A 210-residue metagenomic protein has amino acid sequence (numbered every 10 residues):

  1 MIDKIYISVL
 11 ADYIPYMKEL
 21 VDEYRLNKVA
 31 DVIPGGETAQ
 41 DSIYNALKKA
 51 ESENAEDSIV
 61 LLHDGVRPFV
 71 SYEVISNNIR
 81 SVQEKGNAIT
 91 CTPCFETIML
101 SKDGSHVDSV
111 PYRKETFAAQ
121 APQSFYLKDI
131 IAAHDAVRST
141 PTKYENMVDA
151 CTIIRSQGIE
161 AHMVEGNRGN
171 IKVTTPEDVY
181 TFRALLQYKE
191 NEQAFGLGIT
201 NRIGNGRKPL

Functional and structural regions predicted by a protein language model:
M1-D57, T140-K143: Conserved N-terminal catalytic core of the sugar/cofactor nucleotidyltransferase
I7, L62, N87-T90: Structural beta-sheet core signal
M17-V21, N78, F182: Hydrophobic packing residues within well-ordered alpha-helices of enzyme cores
A46, D64, P93, Y126 (+1 more regions): Residue-level signal for inorganic ion chemistry
N54-R67: Short beta-strand-to-loop acidic/aromatic patch adjacent to the donor-nucleotide binding site
F69-V164, I203-L210: Conserved core of the sugar-phosphate nucleotidyltransferase
P93-E96, R168-G169, E177: Glycine-rich beta-alpha junction loops
P141, D149-C151, R168-N170, V179-L210: SAM-dependent methyltransferases
